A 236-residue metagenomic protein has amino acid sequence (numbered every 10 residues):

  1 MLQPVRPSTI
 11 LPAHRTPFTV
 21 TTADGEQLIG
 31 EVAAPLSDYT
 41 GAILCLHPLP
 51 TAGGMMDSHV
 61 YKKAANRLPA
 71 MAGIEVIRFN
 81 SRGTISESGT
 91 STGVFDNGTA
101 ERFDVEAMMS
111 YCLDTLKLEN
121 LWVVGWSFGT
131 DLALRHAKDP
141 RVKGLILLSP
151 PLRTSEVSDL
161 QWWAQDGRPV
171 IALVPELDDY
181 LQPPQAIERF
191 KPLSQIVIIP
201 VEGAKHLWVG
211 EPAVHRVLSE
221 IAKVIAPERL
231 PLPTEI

Functional and structural regions predicted by a protein language model:
M1-G41: N-terminal cap/lid segment of alpha/beta-hydrolase-fold proteins
E26-L116: Serine-hydrolase catalytic machinery in alpha/beta-hydrolase-like enzymes
V124-A133: Gly/Ala-rich beta-loop-alpha elbow adjacent to hydrolase catalytic centers
R153-T154, E176-L181, H206-L207: Acidic catalytic loop of the alpha/beta-hydrolase fold
S158-L160, L181-K191, A213: Short alpha-helix in the alpha/beta-hydrolase fold that links the catalytic acid
D166-G167, A172-V174: Short beta-strand/loop motif that positions the catalytic acidic residue of the alpha/beta-hydrolase fold
K191-L207: Catalytic histidine neighborhood in serine/cysteine hydrolases with alpha/beta-hydrolase-type architecture
A204-R216: Catalytic histidine-centered segment of alpha/beta-hydrolase-like enzymes
